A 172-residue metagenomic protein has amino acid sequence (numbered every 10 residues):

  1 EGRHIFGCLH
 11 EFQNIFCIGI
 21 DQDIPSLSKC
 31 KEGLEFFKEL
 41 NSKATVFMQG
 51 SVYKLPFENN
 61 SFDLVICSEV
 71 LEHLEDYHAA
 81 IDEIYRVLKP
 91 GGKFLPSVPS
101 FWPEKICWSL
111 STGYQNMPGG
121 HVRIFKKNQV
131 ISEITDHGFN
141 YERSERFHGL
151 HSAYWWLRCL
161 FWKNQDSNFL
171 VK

Functional and structural regions predicted by a protein language model:
E1-I106, Q129: Conserved SAM-binding loop
D23, S100-W102, T112, E145-L150: Short, flexible active-site-adjacent loop segments at beta-strand->alpha-helix junctions, enriched in small/polar
E35-F37, T112-Q115, C159-K163: Short, hinge-like loop/turn segments at secondary-structure boundaries
T45-F47, Y141-S144: Generic structural signal for residues in well-ordered beta-strands
P99-R123, S132-E133: Short, glycine-/aromatic-enriched active-site segment of Class I SAM-dependent methyltransferases
S109, E142-K172: A C-terminal cap/extension of S-adenosyl-L-methionine-dependent methyltransferases that defines the acceptor-substrate
H121-G138, S144: Short alpha-helix
